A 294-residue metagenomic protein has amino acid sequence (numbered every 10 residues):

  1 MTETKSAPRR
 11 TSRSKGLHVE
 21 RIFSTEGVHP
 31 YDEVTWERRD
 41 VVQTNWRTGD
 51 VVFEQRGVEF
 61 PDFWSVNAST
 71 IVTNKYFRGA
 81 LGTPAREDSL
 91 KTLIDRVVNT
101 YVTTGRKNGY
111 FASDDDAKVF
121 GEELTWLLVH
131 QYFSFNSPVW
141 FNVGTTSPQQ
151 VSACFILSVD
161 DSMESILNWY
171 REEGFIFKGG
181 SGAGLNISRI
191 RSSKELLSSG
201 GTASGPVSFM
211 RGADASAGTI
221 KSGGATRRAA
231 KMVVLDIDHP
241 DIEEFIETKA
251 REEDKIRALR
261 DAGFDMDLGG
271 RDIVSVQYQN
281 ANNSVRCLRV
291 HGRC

Functional and structural regions predicted by a protein language model:
M1-C294: Extended catalytic cores of very large enzyme megasubunits
